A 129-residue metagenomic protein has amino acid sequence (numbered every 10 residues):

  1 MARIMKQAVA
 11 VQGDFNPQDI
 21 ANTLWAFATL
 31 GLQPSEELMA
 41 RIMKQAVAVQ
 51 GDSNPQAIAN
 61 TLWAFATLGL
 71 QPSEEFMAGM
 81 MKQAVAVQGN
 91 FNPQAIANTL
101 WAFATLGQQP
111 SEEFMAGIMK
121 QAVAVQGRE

Functional and structural regions predicted by a protein language model:
M1-E129: Eukaryotic RNA-binding helical-repeat scaffolds
